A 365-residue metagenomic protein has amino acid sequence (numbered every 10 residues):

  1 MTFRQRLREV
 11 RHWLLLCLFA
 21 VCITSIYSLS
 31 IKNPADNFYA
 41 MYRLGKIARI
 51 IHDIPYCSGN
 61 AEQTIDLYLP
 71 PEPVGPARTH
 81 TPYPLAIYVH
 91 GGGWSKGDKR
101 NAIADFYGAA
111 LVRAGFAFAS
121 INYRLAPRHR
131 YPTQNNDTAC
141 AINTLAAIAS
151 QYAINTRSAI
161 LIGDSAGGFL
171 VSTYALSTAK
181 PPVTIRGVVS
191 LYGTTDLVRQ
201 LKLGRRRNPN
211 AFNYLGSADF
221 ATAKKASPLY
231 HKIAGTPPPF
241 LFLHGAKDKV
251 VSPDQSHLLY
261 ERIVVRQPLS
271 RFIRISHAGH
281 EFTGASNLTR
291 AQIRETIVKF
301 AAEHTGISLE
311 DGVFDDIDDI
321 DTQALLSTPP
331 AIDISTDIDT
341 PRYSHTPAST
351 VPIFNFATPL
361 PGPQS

Functional and structural regions predicted by a protein language model:
K32-R78: N-terminal cap/lid segment of alpha/beta-hydrolase-fold proteins
R43, T194, R199-H231: Mobile cap/lid helix-loop segments that gate and shape the active-site cleft of serine hydrolases
H80-G92: Short beta-strand element of the alpha/beta-hydrolase
Y88-G91, S120, F242: Structural cue for short, hydrophobic secondary-structure segments
D98-Y107, A119-T156, G284-R290: Catalytic nucleophile-loop/oxyanion-hole region of alpha/beta-hydrolase and closely related hydrolase-like folds
N143-G204: Primarily recognizes the serine-hydrolase "nucleophile elbow" in alpha/beta-hydrolase and SGNH/GDSL folds
F242-H244, D248: Short beta-strand/loop motif that positions the catalytic acidic residue of the alpha/beta-hydrolase fold
D254-A331, Y343, P352-P361, S365: C-terminal catalytic histidine-bearing segment of alpha/beta-hydrolase fold enzymes
